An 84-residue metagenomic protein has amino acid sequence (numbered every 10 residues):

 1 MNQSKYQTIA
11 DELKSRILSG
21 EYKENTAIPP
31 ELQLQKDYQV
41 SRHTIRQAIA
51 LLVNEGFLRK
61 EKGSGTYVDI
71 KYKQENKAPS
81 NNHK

Functional and structural regions predicted by a protein language model:
M1-V40, N54, R59, K71-P79 (+1 more regions): Extreme N-terminal segment that seeds HTH/winged-HTH DNA-binding domains in transcriptional regulators
T44: Residues in the helix-turn-helix
I49-A50: Short, hydrophobic-biased segments on the C-terminal half of alpha helices that form "recognition helices"
